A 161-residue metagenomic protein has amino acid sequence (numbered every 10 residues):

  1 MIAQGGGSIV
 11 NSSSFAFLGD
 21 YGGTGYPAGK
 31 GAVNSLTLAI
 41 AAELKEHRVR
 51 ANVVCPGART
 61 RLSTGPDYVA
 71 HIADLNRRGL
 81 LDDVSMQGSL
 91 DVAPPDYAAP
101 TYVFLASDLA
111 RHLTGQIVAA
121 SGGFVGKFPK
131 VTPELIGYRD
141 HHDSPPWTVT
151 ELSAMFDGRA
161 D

Functional and structural regions predicted by a protein language model:
I2, V10-A32, T37-E46, C55-D91 (+1 more regions): Catalytic loop of short-chain dehydrogenase/reductase
I2-A3, R111: Short helix-to-coil "ATP-lid" hinge immediately C-terminal to the conserved N-box Asn in the Bergerat
K45, R50, L113-G115: Short, small/polar-rich loop/turn modules that mediate ligand/substrate recognition or access, typified
V53-C55, I117: Conserved beta-strand scaffold in the Rossmann-like NAD(H)/NADP(H)-binding core of dehydrogenases/reductases
L75-D161: C-terminal helical subdomain
